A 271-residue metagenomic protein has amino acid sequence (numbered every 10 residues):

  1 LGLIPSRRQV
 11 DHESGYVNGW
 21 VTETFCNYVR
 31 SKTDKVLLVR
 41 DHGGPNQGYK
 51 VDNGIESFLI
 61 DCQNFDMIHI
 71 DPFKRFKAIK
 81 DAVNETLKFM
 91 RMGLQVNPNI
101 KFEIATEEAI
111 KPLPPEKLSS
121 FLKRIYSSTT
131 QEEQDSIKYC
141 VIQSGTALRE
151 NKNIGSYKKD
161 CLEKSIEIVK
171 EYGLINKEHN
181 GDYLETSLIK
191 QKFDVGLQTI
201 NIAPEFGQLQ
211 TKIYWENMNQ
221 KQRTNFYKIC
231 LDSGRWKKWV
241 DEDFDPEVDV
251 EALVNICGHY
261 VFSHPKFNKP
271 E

Functional and structural regions predicted by a protein language model:
L1, Q63-D66, S136, K170-L174 (+1 more regions): Glycine-enriched alpha-helix->loop->beta-strand junction motifs that scaffold or abut catalytic
R7-Q9, H42-N46, P72-F76, T106-P112 (+3 more regions): Active-site-proximal loop/turn and secondary-structure-junction residues that shape catalytic pockets, frequently
R7-V96: Active-site beta->alpha loop and helix N-cap motifs at the rims of alpha/beta catalytic domains
T33-V39, G43, N99-K101, E167-N180: Short beta-strand/loop segments at the ligand-binding rim of alpha/beta enzyme cores
D41, I104, K192: Conserved, mostly hydrophobic/aromatic
G48-I60, P112-F121, Y183-V195: Catalytic cores of alpha/beta
E133-C161: Glycine/Thr-rich beta-alpha phosphate-binding loop at enzyme active sites
I175-Y183, S187-E271: Flexible, acidic glycine-rich loops studded with aromatic residues
